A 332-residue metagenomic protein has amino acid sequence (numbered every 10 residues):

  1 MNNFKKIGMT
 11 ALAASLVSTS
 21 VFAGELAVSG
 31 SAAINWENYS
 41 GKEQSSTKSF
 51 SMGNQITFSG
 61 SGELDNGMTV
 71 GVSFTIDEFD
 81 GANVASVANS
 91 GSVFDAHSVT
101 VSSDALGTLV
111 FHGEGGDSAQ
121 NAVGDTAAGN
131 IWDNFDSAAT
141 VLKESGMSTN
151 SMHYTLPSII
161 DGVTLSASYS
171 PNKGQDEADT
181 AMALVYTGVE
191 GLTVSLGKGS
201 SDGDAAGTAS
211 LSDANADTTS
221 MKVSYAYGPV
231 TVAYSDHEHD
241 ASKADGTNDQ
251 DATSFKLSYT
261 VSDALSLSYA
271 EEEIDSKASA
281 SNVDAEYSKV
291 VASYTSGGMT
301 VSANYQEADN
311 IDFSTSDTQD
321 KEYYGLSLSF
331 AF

Functional and structural regions predicted by a protein language model:
M1-F332: Outer-membrane beta-barrel proteins
